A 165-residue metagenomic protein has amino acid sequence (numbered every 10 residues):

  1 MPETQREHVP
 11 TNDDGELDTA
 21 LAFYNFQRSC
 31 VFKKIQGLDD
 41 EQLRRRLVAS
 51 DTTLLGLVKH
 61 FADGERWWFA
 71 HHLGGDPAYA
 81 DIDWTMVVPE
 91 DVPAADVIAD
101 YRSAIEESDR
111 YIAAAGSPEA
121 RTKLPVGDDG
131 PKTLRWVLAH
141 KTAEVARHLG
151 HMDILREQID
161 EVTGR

Functional and structural regions predicted by a protein language model:
M1-H8, P93-A99: Long, acidic, intrinsically disordered low-complexity segments
P2-Q36, D40-T85, L124-R165: Short, contiguous alpha-helical
T85-P125, T133-A146: Acidic/histidine-rich alpha-helical segments that form the ligand environment of transition-metal centers
